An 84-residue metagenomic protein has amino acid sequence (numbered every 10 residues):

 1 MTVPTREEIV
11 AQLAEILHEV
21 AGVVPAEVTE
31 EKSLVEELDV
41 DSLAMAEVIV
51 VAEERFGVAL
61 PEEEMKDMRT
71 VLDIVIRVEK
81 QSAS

Functional and structural regions predicted by a protein language model:
T2-A26, K80-S84: Thiotemplate assembly-line natural product biosynthesis machinery
E15, V50-V51: Core alpha-helical elements of the protein kinase catalytic domain, predominantly the helix directly N-terminal
V24, A59-P61: Short coil/turn motifs that cap or connect alpha-helices
E27, E31-L38: N-terminal helix-turn-helix DNA-binding core of bacterial DNA-binding proteins
A44: Two-component histidine kinase catalytic core, primarily the HATPase_c
E63-D73: AMP-binding/adenylate-forming catalytic domain of the ANL superfamily
